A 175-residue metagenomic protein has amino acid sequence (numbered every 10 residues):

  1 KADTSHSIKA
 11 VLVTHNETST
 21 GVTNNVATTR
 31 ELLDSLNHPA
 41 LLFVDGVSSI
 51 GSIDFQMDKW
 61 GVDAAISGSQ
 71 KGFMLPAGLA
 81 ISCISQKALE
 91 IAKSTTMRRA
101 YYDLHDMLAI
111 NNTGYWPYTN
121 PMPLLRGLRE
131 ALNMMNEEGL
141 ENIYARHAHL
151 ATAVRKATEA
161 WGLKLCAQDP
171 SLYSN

Functional and structural regions predicted by a protein language model:
K1-S49: Active-site phosphate-binding strand-loop segment of PLP-dependent enzymes
H6-S7, T18-T23, S49-D54, K59 (+2 more regions): Short, well-ordered, mixed-charge alpha-helical segments that flank or form enzyme active sites
K9-L12, P39-L42, D63-A64, A80-I81 (+1 more regions): Structural motif
L12-V13, L42-G46, A65-G68, L75 (+1 more regions): General beta-strand structural signal in soluble alpha/beta enzymes
D58-Q70: Conserved active-site segment immediately N-terminal to the catalytic lysine that forms the internal aldimine
Q70-K156: Active-site C-terminal subdomain of aminotransferase-like
K164-N175: Conserved PLP-binding catalytic core of the aspartate aminotransferase-like
